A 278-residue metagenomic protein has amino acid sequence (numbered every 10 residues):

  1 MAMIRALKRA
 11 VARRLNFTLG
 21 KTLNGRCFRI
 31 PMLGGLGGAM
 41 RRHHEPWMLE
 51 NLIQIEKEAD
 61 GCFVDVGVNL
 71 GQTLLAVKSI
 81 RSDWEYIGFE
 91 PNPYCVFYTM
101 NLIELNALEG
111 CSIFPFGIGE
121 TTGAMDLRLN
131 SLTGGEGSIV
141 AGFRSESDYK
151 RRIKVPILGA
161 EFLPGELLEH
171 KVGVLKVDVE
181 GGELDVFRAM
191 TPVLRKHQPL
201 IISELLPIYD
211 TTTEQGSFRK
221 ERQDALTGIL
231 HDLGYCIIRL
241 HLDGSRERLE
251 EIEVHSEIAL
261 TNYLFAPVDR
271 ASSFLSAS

Functional and structural regions predicted by a protein language model:
M1-L102, N106-G110, G165-E169, R239-S278: S-adenosyl-L-methionine
F28-G35, G135-F143: Short, basic/glycine-rich phosphate-binding loops at helix/coil junctions that contact nucleotide phosphates
G37-V64, A124-D126, V140-H197, Y209-T211 (+1 more regions): Short internal loop-to-helix segment that lines adenine-nucleotide cofactor pockets
V64, I87, E109, F114 (+3 more regions): Conserved Rossmann-like nucleotide-binding pocket used by diverse enzymes that bind dinucleotide cofactors
V68, P91, I118-E120, A160 (+2 more regions): Hydrophobic pocket-lining residues within nucleotide cofactor-binding pockets
Q72-L75, F97, G123, L184-R188: Short N-terminal helix/helix-N-cap motif within the alpha/beta-hydrolase-1
R81-G88, L163-A277: Conserved acidic-Pro-Pro-aromatic motif
M100, E104-G134: Core alpha/beta nucleotide-donor-binding catalytic domains of modification enzymes
